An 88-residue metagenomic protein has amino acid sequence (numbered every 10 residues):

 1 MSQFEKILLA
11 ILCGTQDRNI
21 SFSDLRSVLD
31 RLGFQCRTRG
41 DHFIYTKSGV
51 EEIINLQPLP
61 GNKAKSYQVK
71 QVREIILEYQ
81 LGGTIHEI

Functional and structural regions predicted by a protein language model:
S2-R37, S48-I88: Basic nucleic-acid-binding interfaces
H42-T46: Minor-groove-contacting beta-hairpin "wing" of winged helix-turn-helix DNA-binding domains
